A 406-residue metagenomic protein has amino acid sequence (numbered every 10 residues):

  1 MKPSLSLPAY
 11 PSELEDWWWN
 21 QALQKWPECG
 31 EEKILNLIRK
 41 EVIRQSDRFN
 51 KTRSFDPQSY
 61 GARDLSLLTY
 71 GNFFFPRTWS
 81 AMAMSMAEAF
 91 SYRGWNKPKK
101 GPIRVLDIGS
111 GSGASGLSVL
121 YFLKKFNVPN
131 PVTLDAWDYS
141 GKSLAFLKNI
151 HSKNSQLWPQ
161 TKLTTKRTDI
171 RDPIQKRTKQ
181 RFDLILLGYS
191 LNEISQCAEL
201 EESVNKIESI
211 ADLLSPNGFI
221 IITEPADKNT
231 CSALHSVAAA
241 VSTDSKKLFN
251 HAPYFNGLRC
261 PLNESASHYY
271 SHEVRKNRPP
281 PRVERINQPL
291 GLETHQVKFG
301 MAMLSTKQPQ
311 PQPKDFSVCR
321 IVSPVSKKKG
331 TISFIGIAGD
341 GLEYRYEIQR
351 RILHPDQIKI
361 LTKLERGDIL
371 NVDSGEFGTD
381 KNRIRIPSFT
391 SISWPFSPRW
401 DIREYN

Functional and structural regions predicted by a protein language model:
Q58-R93: Class I SAM-dependent methyltransferase Rossmann-like catalytic core, especially the SAM/SAH-binding loop
S112-V128: Conserved SAM-binding loop of SAM-dependent methyltransferases across substrates and taxa, primarily the Class I
F146-R177: S-adenosyl-L-methionine
D183-L200: A short SAM/SAH-binding and catalytic strip from SAM-dependent methyltransferases
E202-P216: A short glycine-rich, Lys/Arg-flanked "PGG" loop and its adjoining helix->strand segment in the class I
P216-E224: Conserved beta-strand signature within the Rossmann-like core of class I S-adenosyl-L-methionine
C231-H235, K246-A302: Class I S-adenosyl-L-methionine
R282-N406: C-terminal lobe and adjacent flexible extensions of AdoMet/dcAdoMet transferase-like proteins
